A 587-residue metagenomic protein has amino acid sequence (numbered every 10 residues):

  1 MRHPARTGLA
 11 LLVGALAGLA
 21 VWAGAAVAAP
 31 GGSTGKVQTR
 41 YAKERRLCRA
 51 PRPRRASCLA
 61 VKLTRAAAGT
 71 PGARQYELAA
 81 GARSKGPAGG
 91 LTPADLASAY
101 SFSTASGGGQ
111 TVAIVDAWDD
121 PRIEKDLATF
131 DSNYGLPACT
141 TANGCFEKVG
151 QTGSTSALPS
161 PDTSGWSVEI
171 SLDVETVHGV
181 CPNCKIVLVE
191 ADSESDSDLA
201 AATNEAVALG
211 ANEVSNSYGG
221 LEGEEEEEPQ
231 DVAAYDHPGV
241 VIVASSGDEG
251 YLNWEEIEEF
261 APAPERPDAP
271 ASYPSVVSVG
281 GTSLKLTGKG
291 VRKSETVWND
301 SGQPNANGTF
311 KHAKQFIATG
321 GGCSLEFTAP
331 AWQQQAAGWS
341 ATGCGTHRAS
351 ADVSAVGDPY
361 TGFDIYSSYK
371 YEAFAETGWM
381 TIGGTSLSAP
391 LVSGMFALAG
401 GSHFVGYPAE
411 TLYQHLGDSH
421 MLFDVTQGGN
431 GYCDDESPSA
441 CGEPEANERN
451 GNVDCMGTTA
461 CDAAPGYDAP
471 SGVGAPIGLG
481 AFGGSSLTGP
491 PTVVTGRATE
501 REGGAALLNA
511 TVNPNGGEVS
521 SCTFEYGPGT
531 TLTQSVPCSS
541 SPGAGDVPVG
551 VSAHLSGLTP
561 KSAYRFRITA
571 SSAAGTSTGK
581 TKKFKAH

Functional and structural regions predicted by a protein language model:
M1-L12: Bacterial N-terminal signal peptides that target proteins for export
A10-V21: Bacterial N-terminal signal peptides
L19-K36, S486-G489: C-terminal region of N-terminal signal peptides and the immediate post-cleavage residues of exported proteins
A29-G281, N307, H312-G383, A389 (+5 more regions): Substrate-binding/charge-relay-adjacent region of secreted/lumenal peptidase catalytic domains
W118-P121, S193, S283-L286, D358-P359 (+4 more regions): Acidic glycine-/aspartate-rich tracts in secreted/extracellular proteins
G400-G466: An often Trp-containing, charged/polar helix-loop segment at the C-terminal end of enzyme catalytic cores
G466-G489: A recurrent domain-boundary module in secreted/ectodomain proteins
T488-H587: Short, surface-exposed linear motifs at loops/turns and structural transition points
